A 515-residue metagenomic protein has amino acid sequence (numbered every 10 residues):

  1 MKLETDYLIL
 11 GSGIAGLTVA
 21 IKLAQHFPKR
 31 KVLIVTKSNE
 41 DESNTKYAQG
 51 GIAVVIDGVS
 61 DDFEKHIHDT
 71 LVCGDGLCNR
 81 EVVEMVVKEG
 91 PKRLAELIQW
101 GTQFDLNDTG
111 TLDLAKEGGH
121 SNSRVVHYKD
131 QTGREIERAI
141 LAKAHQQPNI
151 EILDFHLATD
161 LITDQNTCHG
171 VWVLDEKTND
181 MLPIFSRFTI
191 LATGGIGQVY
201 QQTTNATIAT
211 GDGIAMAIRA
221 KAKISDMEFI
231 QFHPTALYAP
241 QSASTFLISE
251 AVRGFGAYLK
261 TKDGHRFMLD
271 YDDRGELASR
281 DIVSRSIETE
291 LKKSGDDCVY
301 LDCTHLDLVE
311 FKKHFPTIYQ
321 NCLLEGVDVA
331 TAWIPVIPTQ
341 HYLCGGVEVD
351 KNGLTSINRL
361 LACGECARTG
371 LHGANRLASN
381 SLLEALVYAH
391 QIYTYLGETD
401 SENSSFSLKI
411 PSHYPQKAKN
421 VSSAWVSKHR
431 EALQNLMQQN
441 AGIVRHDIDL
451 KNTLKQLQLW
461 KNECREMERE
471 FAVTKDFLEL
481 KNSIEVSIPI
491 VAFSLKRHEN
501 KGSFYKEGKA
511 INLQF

Functional and structural regions predicted by a protein language model:
M1-T5, V19-K22, H26-P28, N39-D41 (+10 more regions): Glycine- and aromatic-enriched mobile tails/lids
L8-L10, P183-T193, L360-L361: Short hydrophobic core segments
G16: N-terminal Rossmann-fold NAD(P) dinucleotide-binding loop
S38-L71, D75, Q231-P234, S242-F246: Conserved N-terminal glycine-rich FAD pyrophosphate-binding loop of Rossmann-like flavoproteins
E40, M216, A222-V329, Y395-D400: An anion/pyrophosphate-binding glycine-rich loop and adjacent beta-alpha core in soluble alpha-beta enzymes
C78-P91, R124-A142, L153, T203-G211 (+3 more regions): Short beta-strand to alpha-helix junction loop
I98-D180, F185, A192, A236-A239: Conserved redox-cofactor binding core of oxidoreductases
F188-S242, F246, L291-K293, N380-Y388: Glycine-rich loop(s) and the adjacent beta-strand/alpha-helix scaffold that form part
